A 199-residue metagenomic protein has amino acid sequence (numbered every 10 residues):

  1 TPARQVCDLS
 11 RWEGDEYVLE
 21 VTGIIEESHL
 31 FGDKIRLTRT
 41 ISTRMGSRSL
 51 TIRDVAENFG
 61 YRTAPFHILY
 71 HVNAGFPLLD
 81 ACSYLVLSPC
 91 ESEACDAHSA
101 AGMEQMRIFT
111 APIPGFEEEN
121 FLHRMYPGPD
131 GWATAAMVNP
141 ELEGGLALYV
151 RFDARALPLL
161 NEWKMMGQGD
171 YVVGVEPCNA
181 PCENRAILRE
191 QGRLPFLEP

Functional and structural regions predicted by a protein language model:
T1-R44: Extended, loop-rich substrate-binding clefts of extracytoplasmic carbohydrate-active enzymes
W12-G14, M45, G128-D130, E198: Surface-exposed coil/turn segments at beta-strand junctions on protein surfaces, enriched
D15-T22, L50, G131-A136: Short, hydrophobic/aromatic-rich segments at coil-to-beta transitions
I24-E26, S42, E57-F59, G75 (+1 more regions): Solvent-exposed residues in well-ordered beta-strands and their adjoining turns, especially edge/terminal strands
I35-L37, G46-L87: Acidic (Asp/Glu-rich), glycine- and aromatic
S42-S49, R53, R193-P199: Acidic/histidine-enriched ion/cofactor-binding microenvironments in catalytic or ligand-binding pockets
G75-F76, D80-A154: Active-site/ligand-binding surface loops and adjacent short beta/alpha elements that line catalytic pockets across
G145-P199: Active-site pocket scaffolds in enzymes
